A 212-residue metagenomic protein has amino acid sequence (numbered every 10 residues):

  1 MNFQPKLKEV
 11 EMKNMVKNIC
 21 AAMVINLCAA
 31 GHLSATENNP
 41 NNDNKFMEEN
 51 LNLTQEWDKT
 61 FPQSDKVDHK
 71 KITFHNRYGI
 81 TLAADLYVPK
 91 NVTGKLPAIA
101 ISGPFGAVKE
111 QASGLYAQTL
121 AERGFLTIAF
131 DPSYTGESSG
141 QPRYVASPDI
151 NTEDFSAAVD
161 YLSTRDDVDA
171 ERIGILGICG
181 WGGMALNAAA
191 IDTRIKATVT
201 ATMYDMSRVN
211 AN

Functional and structural regions predicted by a protein language model:
E48-G94: N-terminal cap/lid segment of alpha/beta-hydrolase-fold proteins
K95-P104: Short beta-strand element of the alpha/beta-hydrolase
G106-Q118, P132: The serine-hydrolase catalytic nucleophile loop
T119-E137: Conserved alpha/beta-hydrolase
V145-D166: Alpha/beta-hydrolase active-site loop
D167-C179: Alpha/beta-hydrolase fold nucleophile elbow
G177-N187: Glycine-rich nucleophile elbow surrounding the catalytic serine of serine-hydrolase chemistry
L186-N212: Alpha/beta-hydrolase-fold enzymes
